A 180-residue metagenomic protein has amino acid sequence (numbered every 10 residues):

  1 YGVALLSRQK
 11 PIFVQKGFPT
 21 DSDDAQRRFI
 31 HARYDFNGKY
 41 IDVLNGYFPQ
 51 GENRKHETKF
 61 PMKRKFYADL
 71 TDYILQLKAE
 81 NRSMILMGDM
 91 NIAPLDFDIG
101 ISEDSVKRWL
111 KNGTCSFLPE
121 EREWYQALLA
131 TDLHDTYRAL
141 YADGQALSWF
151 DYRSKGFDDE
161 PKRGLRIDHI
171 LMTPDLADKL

Functional and structural regions predicted by a protein language model:
Y1-K55: Structured beta-strand-rich core segments of catalytic domains in phosphoester-bond hydrolases
Y1-V14, D143-G144, F157-K179: Conserved beta strand-loop-helix elements of the APE1-like EEP
V3, F29, G46-P49, K63-F66 (+3 more regions): Long, contiguous hydrophobic alpha-helical segments, chiefly transmembrane helices and signal peptides
P11, F48-N53, N91-A93, Y141-D143 (+1 more regions): Short, solvent-exposed loop/turn segments at secondary-structure junctions
Q15, P94-D96, L180: Activation segment
P19-T20, F48-Y67, R108-G113: Surface-exposed cleft-lining segments at the edges of enzyme active sites
F66-R163, I167: Metal-dependent phosphoesterases centered on the DNase I-like endonuclease/exonuclease/phosphatase
